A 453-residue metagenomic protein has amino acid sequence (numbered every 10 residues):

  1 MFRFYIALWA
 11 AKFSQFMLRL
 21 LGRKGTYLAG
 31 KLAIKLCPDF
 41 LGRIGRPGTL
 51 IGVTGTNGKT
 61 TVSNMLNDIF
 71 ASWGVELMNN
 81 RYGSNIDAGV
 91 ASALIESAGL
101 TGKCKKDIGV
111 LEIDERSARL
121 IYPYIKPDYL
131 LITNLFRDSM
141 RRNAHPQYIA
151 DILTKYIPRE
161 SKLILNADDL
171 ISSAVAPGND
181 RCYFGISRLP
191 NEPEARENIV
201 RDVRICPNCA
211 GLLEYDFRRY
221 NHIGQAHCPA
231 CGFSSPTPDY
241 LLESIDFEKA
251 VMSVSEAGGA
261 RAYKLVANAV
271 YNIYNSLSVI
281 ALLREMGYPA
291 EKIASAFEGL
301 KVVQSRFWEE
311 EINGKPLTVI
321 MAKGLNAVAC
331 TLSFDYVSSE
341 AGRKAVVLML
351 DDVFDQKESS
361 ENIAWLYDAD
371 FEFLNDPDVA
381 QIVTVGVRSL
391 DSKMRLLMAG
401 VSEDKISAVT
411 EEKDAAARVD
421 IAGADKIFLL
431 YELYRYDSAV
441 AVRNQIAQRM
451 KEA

Functional and structural regions predicted by a protein language model:
M1-T26, V203, A210, I223-G232 (+3 more regions): ATP-dependent carboxylate-amine ligase
F2-I205: Phosphate-binding loop of NTP-binding sites
L32, A71, G259, R284 (+1 more regions): Short polybasic/polar patches that bind polyanions
T56, G83, D114, D168 (+4 more regions): Short beta->alpha junction loops/turns
S63, L120-I121, R141-R142, A174-A176 (+7 more regions): Short glycine-/acidic-enriched loop or helix-start segments at secondary-structure transitions that form or flank
L66, F70, V90-L94, S276-M286 (+1 more regions): Buried hydrophobic packing segments
F136-D138, A260, V353-D355: A short, flexible beta-alpha/helix-coil linker loop
C182-V328: Adenine nucleotide phosphate-binding catalytic loops in nucleotide-utilizing enzymes
